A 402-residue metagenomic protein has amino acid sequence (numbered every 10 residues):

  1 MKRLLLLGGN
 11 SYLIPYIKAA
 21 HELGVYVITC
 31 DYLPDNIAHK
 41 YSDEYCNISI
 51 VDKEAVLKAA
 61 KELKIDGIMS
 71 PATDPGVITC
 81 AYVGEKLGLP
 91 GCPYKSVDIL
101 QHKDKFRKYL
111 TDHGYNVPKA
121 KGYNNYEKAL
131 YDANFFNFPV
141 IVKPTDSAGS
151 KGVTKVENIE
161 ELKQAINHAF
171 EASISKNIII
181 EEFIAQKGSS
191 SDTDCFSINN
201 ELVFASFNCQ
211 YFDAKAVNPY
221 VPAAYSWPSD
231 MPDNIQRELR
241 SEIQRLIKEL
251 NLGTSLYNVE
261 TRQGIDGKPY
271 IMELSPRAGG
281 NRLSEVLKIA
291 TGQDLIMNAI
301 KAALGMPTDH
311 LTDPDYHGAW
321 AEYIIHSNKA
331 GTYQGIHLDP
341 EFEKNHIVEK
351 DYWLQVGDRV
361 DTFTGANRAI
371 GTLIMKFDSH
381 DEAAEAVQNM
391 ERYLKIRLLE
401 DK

Functional and structural regions predicted by a protein language model:
M1-K95, M306-D309, G318, S327 (+2 more regions): ATP-binding N-terminal substructure of ATP-dependent carboxylate-amine bond-forming enzymes
A55, A129, L162-Q164, A330-I336 (+1 more regions): Short, conserved charged micro-motifs
I99-I179, N199, S229-S241, R245 (+1 more regions): Active-site nucleotide/adenylate-binding loops and adjacent lid/helix of ATP-dependent enzymes
T154, E182, W227-P228, K288 (+1 more regions): Short, well-ordered beta-strand elements within core beta-sheets of diverse protein domains
A169-N177, I184-P228, R237-I271, S275-L283 (+3 more regions): Phosphate-binding core of ATP-grasp and ATP-grasp-like enzymes
Y257, F342-D358: A structural supersecondary motif
R277-N298: ATP-dependent carboxylate-activation loops
L304-H346: A glycine-rich beta-turn/hairpin centered on an aromatic-Pro dipeptide
